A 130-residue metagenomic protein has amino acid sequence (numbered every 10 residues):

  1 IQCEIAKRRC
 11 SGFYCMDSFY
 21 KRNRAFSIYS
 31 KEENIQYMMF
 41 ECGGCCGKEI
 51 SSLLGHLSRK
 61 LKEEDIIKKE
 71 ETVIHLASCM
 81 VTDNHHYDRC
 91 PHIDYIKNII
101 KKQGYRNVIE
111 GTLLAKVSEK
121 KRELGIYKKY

Functional and structural regions predicted by a protein language model:
I1-E71, H85-H92, N98-I99, R106-N107 (+3 more regions): Conserved mixed alpha/beta catalytic, RNA-binding, or beta-rich assembly cores of soluble enzyme, regulatory
H75-C79: Short beta-strands and strand-loop turn motifs
